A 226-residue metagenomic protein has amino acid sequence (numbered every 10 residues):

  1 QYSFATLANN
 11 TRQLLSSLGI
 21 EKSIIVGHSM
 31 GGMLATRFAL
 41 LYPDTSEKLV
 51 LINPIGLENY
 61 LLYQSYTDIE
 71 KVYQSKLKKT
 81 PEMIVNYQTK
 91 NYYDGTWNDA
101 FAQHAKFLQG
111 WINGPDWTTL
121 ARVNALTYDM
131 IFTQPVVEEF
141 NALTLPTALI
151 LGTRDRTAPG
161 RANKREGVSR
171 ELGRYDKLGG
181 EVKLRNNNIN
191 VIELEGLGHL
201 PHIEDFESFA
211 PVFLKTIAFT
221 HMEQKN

Functional and structural regions predicted by a protein language model:
Q1-V26, P211: Active-site loop/oxyanion-hole signature of alpha/beta-hydrolase fold enzymes
R12, T36-L40, A210: Short, hydrophobic alpha-helix immediately C-terminal to the catalytic nucleophile
G27, G31, A35: Gly/Ala-rich beta-loop-alpha elbow adjacent to hydrolase catalytic centers
T36-L41, E47-K79: Flexible "cap/lid" loop of the alpha/beta hydrolase fold
S46-E47, I189: Core-facing hydrophobic residues within beta-strands of well-ordered domains
T80-F140: Conserved alpha/beta-hydrolase catalytic His-Asp/Glu region
N113-L184: Conserved serine/cysteine hydrolase catalytic core
D176-N226: Catalytic active-site module of serine/aspartate enzymes centered on a nucleophile-bearing elbow/loop
